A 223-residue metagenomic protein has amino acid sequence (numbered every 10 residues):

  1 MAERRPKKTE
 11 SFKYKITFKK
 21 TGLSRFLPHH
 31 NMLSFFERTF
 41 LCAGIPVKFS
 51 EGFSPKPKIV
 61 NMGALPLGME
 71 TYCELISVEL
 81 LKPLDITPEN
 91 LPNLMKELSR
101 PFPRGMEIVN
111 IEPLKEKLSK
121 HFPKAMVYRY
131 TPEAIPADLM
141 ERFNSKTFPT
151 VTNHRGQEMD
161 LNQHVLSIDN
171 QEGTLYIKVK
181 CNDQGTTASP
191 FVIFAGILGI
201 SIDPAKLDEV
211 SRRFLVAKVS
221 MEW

Functional and structural regions predicted by a protein language model:
M1-R38, C42: Short, extreme N-terminal leader segments that mark the start of a protein/domain
K8, R142-W223: Core RNA-modification/binding signature centered on pseudouridine synthases
F18-K20, V78-I86, Y130-I135, I177-D183: Short beta-strand-to-loop capping motifs
R25-H30, D85-P92, D183-A188: Ordered, soluble secondary-structure elements with a strong preference for glycine-centered loop motifs and nearby
K48-P83: Short, charge-patterned binding micro-sites
T71-V127: Ordered, amphipathic secondary-structure segments that act as subunit-interaction surfaces in large macromolecular
P88-F102, D138-T147, I193-F194: Short amphipathic alpha-helices in soluble, non-transmembrane regions that often serve as interface/regulatory elements
L118-A134, A217-W223: Short, low-order "capping/linker" segments at domain edges
